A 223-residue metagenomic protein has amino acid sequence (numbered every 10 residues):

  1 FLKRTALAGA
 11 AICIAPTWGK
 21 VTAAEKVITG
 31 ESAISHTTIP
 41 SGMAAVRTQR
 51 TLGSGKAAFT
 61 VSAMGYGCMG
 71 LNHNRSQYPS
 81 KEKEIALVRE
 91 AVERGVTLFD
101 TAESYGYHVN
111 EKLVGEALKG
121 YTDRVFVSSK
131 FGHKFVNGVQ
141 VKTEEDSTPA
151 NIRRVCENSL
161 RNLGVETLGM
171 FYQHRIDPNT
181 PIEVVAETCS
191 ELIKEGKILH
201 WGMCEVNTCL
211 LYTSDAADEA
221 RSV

Functional and structural regions predicted by a protein language model:
K3-S129, K194: N-terminal binding-site loop/beta-alpha segment at the start of enzyme catalytic domains that lines or forms
G65, L98-D100, G169-Y172, G202: Conserved beta-strand positions in the central sheet of alpha/beta enzyme cores
M69, A102-S104, K130-K134, Q173-I176 (+1 more regions): Active-site beta-loop-alpha junctions enriched in small/polar residues
P79-A91, T148-R161: Short, acidic/polar
V96, V165-L168, I198: A structural motif
R124-P149: Structural motif corresponding to the early beta-alpha repeats
R161-P178: Active-site groove signature of glycoside hydrolases
Y212-A220: Conserved small/polar residues in nucleotide/adenosyl-binding loops
